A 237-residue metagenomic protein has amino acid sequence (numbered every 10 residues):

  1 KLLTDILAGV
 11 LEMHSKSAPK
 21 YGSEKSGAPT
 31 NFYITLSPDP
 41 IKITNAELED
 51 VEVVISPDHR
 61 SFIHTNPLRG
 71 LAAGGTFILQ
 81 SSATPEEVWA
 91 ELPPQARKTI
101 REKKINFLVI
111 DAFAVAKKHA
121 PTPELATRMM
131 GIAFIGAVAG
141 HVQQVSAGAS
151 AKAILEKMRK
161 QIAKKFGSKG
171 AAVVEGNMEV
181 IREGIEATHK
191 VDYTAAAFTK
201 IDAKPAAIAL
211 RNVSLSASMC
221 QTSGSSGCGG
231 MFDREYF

Functional and structural regions predicted by a protein language model:
K1-D233: Active-site cofactor/cluster-binding pocket
